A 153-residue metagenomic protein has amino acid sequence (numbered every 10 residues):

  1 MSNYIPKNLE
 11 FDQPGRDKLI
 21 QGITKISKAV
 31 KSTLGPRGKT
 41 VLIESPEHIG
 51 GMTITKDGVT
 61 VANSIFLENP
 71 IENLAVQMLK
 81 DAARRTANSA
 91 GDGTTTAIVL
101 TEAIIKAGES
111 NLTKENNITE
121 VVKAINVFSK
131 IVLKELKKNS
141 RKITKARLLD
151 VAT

Functional and structural regions predicted by a protein language model:
M1-T153: N-terminal glycine-/lysine-enriched basic segments
